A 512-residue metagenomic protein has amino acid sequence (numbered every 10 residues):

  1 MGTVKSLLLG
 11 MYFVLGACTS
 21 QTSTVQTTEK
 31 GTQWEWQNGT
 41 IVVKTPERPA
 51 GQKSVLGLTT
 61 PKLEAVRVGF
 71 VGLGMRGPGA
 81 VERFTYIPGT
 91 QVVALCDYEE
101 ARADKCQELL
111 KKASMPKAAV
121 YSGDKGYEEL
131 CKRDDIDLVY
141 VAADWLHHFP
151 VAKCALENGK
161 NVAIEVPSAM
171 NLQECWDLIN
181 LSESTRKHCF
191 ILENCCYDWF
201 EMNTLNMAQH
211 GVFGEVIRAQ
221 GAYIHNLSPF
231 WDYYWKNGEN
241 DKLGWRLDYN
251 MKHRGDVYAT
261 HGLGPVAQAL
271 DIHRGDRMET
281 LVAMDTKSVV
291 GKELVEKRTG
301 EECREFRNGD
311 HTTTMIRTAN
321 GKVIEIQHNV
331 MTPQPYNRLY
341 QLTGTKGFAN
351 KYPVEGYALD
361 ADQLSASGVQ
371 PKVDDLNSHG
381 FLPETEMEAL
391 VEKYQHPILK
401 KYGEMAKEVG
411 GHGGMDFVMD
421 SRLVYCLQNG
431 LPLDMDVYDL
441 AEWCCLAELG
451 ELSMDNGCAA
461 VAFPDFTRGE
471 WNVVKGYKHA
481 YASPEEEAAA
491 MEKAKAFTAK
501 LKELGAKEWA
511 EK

Functional and structural regions predicted by a protein language model:
M1-L8: Bacterial N-terminal signal peptides that target proteins for export
L8-A17: Bacterial N-terminal signal peptides
T24-A50, L56, G79, A267 (+3 more regions): C-terminal helical cap and adjacent loop that interface with cofactors, partners, or active-site loops
V25-A113: N-terminal Rossmann-like dinucleotide-binding module
A119-I136: A structured beta-alpha segment of the ubiquitous adenosine-cofactor-binding alpha/beta core
L138, D144-W145, F149-Y197, G211: Beta-strand-loop-alpha-helix segment that lines the small-molecule cofactor/substrate pocket of alpha/beta enzymes
T185-F190, C195-F306: Predominantly a Rossmann-like dinucleotide-binding segment in NAD(P)-dependent oxidoreductases
I326-N337: Glycine-rich phosphate/pyrophosphate-binding beta-alpha loops
